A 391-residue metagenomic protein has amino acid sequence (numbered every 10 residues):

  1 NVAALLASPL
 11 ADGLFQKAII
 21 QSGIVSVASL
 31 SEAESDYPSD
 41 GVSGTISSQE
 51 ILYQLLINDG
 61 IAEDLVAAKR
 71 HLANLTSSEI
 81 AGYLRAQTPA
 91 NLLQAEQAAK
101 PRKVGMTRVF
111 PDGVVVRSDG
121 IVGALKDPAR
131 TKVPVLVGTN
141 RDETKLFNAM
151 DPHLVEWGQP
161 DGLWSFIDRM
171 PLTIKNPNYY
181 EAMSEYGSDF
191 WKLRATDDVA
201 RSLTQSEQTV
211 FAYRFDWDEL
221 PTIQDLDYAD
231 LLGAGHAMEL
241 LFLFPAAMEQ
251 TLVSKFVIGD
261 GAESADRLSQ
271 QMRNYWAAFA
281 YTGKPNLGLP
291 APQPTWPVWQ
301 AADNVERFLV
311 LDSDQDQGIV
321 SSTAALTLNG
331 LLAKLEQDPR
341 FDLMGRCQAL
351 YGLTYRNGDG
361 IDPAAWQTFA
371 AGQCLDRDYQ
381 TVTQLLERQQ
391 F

Functional and structural regions predicted by a protein language model:
A3-A7, D12, K17-W157, E181-Q205 (+2 more regions): Substrate-access "cap/lid" subdomains that shape and gate the entrance to catalytic or ligand-binding pockets
P9, Q87-N91, E96-A99, M170 (+4 more regions): Alpha-helix boundary/capping residues
I24-V25, Y37-D40, L154-Q159, D230-H236 (+1 more regions): Short, low-complexity, polar/charged sequence segments that are solvent-exposed and flexible
E79, D161-G162, R377: Coil-to-alpha-helix initiation sites in intrinsically disordered, low-complexity, charged segments
A149-F166, A291-P297: Short Gly/aromatic-enriched secondary-structure transition segments
F166-D168, Y186: Domain-core and long-helix interface of multi-subunit machines
M170-A182, E249-D260: Short glycine/proline-rich turn/loop motifs
R201-F391: Mobile gating loops/cap/lid regions near enzyme active sites that modulate substrate access
